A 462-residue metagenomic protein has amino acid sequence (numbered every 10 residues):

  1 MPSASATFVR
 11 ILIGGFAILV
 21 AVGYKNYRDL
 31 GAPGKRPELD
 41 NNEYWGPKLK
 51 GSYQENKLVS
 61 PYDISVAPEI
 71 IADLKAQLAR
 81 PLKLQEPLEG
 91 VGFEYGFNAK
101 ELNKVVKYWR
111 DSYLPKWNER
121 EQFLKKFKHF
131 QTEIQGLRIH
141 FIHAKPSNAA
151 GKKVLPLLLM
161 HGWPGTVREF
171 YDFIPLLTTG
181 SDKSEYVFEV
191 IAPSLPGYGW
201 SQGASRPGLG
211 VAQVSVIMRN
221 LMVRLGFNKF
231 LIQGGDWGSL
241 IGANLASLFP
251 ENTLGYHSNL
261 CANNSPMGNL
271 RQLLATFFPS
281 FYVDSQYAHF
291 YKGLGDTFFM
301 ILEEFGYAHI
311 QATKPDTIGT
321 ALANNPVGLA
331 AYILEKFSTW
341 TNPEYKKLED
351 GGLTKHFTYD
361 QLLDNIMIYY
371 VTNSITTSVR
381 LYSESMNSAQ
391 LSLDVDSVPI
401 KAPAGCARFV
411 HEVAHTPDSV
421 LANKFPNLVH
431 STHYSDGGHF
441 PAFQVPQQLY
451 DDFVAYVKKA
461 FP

Functional and structural regions predicted by a protein language model:
P2-K35: Terminal signal-anchor or tail-anchor transmembrane helices that tether membrane-associated enzymes to cellular
R10, K25-N26, L176, G180-E185 (+1 more regions): Conserved hydrolase catalytic core segment
G15, L19-V22, Q311-P462: C-terminal subdomain of alpha/beta-hydrolase-fold enzymes, centered on the catalytic histidine and its supporting
E69-K145, Q361, N373, T377-S392: Non-catalytic accessory segments flanking enzyme active sites
P115-E119, R168, Y186, L195-L209 (+1 more regions): Glycine-rich "HGGG/HGxG" loop immediately N-terminal to the catalytic nucleophile of the alpha/beta-hydrolase
K153-G162: Short beta-strand element of the alpha/beta-hydrolase
W163-F170, G180-D182, G199: Short substrate-entry loop that stabilizes the transition state in hydrolases
A212-F230: Conserved acidic catalytic loop of the alpha/beta-hydrolase fold
